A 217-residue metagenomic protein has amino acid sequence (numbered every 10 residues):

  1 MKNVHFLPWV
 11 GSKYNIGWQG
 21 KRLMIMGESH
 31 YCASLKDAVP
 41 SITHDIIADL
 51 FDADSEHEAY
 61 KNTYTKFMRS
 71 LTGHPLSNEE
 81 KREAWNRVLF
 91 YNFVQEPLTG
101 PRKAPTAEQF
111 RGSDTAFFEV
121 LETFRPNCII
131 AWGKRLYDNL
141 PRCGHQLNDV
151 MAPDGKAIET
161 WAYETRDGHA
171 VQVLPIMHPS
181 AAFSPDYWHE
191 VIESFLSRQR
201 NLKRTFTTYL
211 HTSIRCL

Functional and structural regions predicted by a protein language model:
M1-N62, S113, W161-E164, S197-L217: Active-site and ligand/interface coordination hotspots across diverse enzymes and nucleic-acid-associated assemblies
K2-N15, T65-S77, Q109-E119, K156-I158: A Trp-anchored, charged/polar loop motif used as the substrate-binding/catalytic surface of acyl/ester-handling
N3, A104-T115, D138-L217: C-terminal capping/extension of enzyme domains
I16-G20, R82-E83, T123, R166-H169: Extracellular/periplasmic catalytic domains that process cell-envelope and extracellular macromolecules
M24-M26, K81-E83, R87-N92, C128-G133 (+1 more regions): A structural signal for short, well-ordered beta-strand segments and their strand-loop junctions that often border
S29-A33, V94-L98, K134-D138, H178-A182: Short, solvent-exposed loop/turn segments at secondary-structure junctions
K36-A104: Short, surface-exposed acidic-centric catalytic microdomains
F117-K134: Proline-aspartate-enriched helix->loop->beta-strand connector
